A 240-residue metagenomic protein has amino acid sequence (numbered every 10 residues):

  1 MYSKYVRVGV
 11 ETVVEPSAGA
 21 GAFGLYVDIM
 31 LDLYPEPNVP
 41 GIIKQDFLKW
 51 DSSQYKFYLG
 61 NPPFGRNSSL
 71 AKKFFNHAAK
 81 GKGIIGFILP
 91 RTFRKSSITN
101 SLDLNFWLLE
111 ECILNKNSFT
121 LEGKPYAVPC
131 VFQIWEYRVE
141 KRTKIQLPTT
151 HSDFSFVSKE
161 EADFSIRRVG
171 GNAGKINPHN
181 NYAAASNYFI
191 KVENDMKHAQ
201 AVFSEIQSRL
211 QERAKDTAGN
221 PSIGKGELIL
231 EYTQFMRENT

Functional and structural regions predicted by a protein language model:
M1-T240: Class I S-adenosyl-L-methionine-dependent methyltransferase catalytic core
